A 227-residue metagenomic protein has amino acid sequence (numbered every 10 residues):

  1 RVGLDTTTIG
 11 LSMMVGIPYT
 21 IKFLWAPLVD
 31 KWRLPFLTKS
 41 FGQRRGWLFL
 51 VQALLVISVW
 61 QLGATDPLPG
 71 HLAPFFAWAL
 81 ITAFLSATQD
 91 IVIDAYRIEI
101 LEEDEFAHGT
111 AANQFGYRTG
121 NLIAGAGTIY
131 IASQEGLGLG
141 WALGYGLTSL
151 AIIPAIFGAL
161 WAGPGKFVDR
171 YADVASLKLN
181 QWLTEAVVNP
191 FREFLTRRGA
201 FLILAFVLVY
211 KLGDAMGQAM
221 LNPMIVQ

Functional and structural regions predicted by a protein language model:
R1-I9, Y210, A219-Q227: Short amphipathic helix-loop junctions that connect adjacent transmembrane helices in Major Facilitator Superfamily/SLC
T8-P35: Central cavity-lining transmembrane alpha-helices of secondary-active solute carriers, predominantly the Major
G10-M13, T38, G42-R45, F49 (+3 more regions): Conserved glycine-rich helix-kink/hinge and helix-boundary motifs of the Major Facilitator Superfamily
T20, F76, I81-I93: Core transmembrane helices of Major Facilitator Superfamily
V29, R33, Y130-G136, I225-V226: Interfacial helix-cap and linker-helix signal at transmembrane-aqueous boundaries of multi-pass secondary transporters
L34-P35, G46-G70: C-terminal ends and interior cores of transmembrane alpha-helices in multi-pass membrane transporters/permeases
G63-A77, T88-Q89, I100-A215: Intracellular loop-helix junctions on the cytosolic face of multi-pass helical membrane proteins
S86-L101, L221: Intracellular juxtamembrane helix-capping segments at the cytosolic ends of symmetry-related transmembrane helices
